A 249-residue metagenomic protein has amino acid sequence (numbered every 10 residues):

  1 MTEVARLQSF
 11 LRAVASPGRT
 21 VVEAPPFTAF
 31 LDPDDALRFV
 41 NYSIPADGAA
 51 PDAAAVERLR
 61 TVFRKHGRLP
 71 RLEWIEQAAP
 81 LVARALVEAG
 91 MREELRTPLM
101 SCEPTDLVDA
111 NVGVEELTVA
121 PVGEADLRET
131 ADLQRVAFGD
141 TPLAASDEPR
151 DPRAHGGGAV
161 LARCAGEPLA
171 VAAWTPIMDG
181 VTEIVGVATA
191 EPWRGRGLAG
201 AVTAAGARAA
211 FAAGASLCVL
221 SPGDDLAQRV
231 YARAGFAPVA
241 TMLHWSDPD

Functional and structural regions predicted by a protein language model:
M1-K65, A78-A79, A83: N-terminal charged segments
M1-S9, S43-I44, A50, T97-L99 (+3 more regions): Short amphipathic alpha-helix that is part of the acyltransferase structural core
D35-Y42, E94, P176-I184, R194: A conserved beta-turn-beta hairpin within the catalytic core of GNAT-like acetyltransferases that forms part
A50-A125, W245-D247: Acyl-donor-binding surface of acyltransferase catalytic domains
D52-R60, V185, T189-E191, G195-A212 (+1 more regions): Conserved acetyl-CoA-binding loop-helix of GNAT-fold acetyltransferases
H66-I75, A210-G223: Conserved GNAT acetyl-CoA-binding A-motif
A79-E93, G200, D224-T241: Conserved active-site alpha-helix within GNAT-family acetyltransferase domains
P142-A190: A conserved beta-strand-loop-helix scaffold within acyl/acetyltransferase catalytic domains
